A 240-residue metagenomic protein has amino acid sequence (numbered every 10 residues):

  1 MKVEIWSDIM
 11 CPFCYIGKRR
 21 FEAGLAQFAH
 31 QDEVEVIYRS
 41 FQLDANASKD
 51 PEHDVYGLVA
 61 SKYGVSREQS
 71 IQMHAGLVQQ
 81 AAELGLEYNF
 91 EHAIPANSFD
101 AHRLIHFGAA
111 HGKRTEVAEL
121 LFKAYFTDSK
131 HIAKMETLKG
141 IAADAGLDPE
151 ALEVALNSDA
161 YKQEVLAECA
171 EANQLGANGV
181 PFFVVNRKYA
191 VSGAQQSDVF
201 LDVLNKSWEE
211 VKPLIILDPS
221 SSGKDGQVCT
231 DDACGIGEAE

Functional and structural regions predicted by a protein language model:
M1-K2: Glycine/alanine-rich phosphate-binding loops at beta-alpha junctions
I5-S7, F13-H30, Y38, H106-E240: C-terminal cap of thioredoxin/glutaredoxin-like
S7-M10, C14, A45, S66-R67: Short, N-terminal intrinsically disordered low-complexity segments that are rich in Pro/Gly and polar/charged residues
R19-Y125, S222, C234-G235: Structural alpha/beta surface segment adjacent to cysteine/selenocysteine redox centers across thiol/disulfide enzymes
